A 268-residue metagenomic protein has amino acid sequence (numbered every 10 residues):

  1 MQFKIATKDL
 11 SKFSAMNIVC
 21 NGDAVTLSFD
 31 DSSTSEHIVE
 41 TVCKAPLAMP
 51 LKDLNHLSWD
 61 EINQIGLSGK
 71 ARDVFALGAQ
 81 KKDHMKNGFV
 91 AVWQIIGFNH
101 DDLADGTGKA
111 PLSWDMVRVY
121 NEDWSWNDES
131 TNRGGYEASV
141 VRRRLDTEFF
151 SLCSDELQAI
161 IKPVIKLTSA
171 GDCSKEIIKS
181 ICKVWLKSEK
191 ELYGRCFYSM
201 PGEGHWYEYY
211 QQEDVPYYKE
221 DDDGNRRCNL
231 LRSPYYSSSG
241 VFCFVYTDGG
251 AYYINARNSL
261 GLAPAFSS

Functional and structural regions predicted by a protein language model:
M1-T41: Short, low-complexity N-terminal tether/leader segments at secretion or assembly junctions of large, surface-exposed
V42-S268: Collagenous Gly-X-Y triple-helix signature in extracellular proteins
